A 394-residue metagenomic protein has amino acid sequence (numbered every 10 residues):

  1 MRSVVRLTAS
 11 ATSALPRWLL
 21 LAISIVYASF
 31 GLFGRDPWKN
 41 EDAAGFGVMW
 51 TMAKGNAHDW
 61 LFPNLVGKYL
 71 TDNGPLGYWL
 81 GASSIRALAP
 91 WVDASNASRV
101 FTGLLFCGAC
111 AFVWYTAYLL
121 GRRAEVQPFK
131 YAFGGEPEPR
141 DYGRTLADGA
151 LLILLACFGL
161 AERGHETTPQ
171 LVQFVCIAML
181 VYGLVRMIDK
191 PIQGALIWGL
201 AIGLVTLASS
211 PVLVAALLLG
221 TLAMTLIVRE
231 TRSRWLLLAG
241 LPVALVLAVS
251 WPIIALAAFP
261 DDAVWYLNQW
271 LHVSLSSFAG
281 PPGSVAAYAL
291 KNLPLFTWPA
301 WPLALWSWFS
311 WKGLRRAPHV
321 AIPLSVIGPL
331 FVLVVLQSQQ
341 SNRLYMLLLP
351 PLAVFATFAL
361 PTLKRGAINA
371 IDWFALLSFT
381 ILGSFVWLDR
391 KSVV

Functional and structural regions predicted by a protein language model:
M1-S29, L236-A244: Start-transfer (signal-anchor) and selected internal transmembrane alpha helices of multi-pass inner/ER membrane
Y27, G45-Y69, L76, S83-R86: Extracytosolic helix-loop segments that constitute the early lumenal/periplasmic catalytic or substrate-binding loops
G45-G55, L200-N342, I371-V394: Transmembrane-lumen/periplasm boundary regions of multi-pass, lipid-linked membrane glycan transferases
W79, L88-A111, T116, G143-D148 (+2 more regions): Loop-to-helix entry region of an early transmembrane alpha helix in multi-pass inner-membrane enzymes
V100-E138, L155-A156, M179: Transmembrane-helix motifs of polytopic, lipid-linked glycan transferases
D141, T145, E162, L180-I197 (+3 more regions): Membrane-interface transmembrane helices that cradle and orient dolichyl/undecaprenyl
G159, V172-D189, P351-F355: Specific aromatic-rich, kink-prone transmembrane helix
G159-V172, P211-L213: Short acidic/glycine- and proline-prone juxtamembrane loop motifs at membrane-interface regions of multi-pass membrane
